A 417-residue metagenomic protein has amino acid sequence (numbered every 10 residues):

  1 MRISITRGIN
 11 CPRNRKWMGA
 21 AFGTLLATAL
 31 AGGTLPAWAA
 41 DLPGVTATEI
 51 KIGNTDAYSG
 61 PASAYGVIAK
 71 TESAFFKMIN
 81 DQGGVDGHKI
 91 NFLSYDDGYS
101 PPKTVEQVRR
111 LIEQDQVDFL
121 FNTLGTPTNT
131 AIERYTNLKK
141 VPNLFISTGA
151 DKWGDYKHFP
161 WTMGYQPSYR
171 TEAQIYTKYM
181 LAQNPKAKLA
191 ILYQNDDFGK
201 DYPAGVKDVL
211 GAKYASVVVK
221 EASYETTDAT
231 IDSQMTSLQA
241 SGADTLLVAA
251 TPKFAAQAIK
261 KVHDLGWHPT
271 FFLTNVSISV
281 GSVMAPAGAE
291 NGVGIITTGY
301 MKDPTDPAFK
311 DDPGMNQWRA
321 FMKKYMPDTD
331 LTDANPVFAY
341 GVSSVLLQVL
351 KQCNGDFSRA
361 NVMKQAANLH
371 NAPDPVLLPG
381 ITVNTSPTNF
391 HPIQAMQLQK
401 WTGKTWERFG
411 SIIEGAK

Functional and structural regions predicted by a protein language model:
I3-T24: Bacterial N-terminal signal peptides that target proteins for export
A21-G33: Bacterial N-terminal signal peptides
G33-A39: Sec/Tat signal peptide C-region and signal peptidase I cleavage site
A40-D41, E49, A64-K70, D81-D155 (+3 more regions): Beta-alpha junction/loop-to-helix N-cap segments that form part of ligand/metal-binding clefts
L42-E49, G53-S73, Y95-P102, L124-G125 (+4 more regions): Extracytoplasmic "Venus flytrap"
P102-E106, E113, D151-K152, F159-G266 (+2 more regions): Extracellular/periplasmic Venus flytrap/periplasmic-binding protein
V262-F338, I412-G415: Extracellular/periplasmic periplasmic-binding protein-like sensory domains
K324-V337, L347-W406: Segments of small-molecule ligand-sensing domains
